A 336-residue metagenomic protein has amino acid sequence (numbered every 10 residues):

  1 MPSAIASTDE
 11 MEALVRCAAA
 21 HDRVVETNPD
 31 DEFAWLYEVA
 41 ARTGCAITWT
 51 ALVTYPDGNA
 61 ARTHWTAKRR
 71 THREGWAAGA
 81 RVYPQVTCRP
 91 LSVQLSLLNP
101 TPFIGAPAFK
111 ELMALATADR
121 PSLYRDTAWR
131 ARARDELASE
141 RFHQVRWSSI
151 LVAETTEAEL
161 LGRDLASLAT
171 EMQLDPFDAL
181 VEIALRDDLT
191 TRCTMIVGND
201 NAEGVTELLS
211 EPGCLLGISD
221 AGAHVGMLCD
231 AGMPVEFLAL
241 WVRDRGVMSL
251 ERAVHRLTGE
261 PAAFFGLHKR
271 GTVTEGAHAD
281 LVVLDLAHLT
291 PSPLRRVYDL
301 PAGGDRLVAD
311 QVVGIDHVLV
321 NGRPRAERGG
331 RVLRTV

Functional and structural regions predicted by a protein language model:
M1-A6, R23-T27, I47-A51, C193-T194 (+1 more regions): Glycine-rich tight-turn/loop motif centered on a GG-T
M1-V39: Hydrophobic, small-residue-rich alpha-helical packing segments that form membrane-like cores
P2-D9, T27-N28, N59-T63, V225-C229 (+2 more regions): Alpha-helix capping and helix-loop boundary segments enriched in small/acidic/polar residues
A18-A19, F33, V39-S219, D230: Polyanionic/metal-chelating signatures
T50-G58, A223, R243, R296-L307: Short beta-alpha connecting loops at secondary-structure transitions that line or flank enzyme active sites
L160-E171, P176-T206, F237-L289: C-terminal helical cap
E207-C214, A231-M233, V282-R328: C-terminal cap of metal-dependent C-N hydrolases
A326-V336: Intein/HINT protein-splicing elements and their conserved insertion hotspots or analogous self-processing inserts
